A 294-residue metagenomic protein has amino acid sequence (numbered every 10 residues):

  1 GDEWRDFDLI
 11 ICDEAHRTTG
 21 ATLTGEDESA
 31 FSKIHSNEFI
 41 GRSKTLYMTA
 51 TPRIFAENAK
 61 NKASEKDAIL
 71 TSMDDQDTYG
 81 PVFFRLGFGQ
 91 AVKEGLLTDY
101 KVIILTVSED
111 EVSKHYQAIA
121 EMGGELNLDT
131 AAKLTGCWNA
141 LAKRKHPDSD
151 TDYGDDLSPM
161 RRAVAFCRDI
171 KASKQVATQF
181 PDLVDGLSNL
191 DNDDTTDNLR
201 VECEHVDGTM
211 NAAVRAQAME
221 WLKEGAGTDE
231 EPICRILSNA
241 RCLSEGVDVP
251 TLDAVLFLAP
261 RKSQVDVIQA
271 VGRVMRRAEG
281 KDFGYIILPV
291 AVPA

Functional and structural regions predicted by a protein language model:
G1, M48-P52, F88, D169 (+2 more regions): A short beta-strand-to-loop transition that corresponds to the Sensor-1 phosphate-sensing loop of AAA+ P-loop ATPases
G1, R5, E26-E28, G124-A240: Conserved C-terminal RecA-like helicase domain
D2-Y47, T51-I54: SF2 helicase catalytic motif II
F7, I40-K44, Y79-P81, L97-K101 (+3 more regions): Short glycine-/polar-rich loops that comprise or flank the Walker A/P-loop and associated switch/sensor motifs
T18, H205-A294: Conserved RecA-like P-loop NTPase helicase motor core
E38, D74-D77, V92-E94, L190-R200: Short, conserved catalytic or adaptor-binding loops enriched in Gly and charged residues
I54-M73: Short regulatory helix/loop adjacent to the ATP-binding pocket of P-loop NTPases
M73-D169: Conserved interdomain linker/interface between the two RecA-like ATPase lobes of SF2 helicase motors
